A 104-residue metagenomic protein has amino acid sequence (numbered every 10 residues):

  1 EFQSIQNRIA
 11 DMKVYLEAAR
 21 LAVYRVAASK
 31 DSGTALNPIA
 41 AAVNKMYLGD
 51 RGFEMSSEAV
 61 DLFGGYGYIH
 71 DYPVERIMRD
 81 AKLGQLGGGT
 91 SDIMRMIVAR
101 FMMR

Functional and structural regions predicted by a protein language model:
E1-R104: Alpha-helical interface subdomain recognition
